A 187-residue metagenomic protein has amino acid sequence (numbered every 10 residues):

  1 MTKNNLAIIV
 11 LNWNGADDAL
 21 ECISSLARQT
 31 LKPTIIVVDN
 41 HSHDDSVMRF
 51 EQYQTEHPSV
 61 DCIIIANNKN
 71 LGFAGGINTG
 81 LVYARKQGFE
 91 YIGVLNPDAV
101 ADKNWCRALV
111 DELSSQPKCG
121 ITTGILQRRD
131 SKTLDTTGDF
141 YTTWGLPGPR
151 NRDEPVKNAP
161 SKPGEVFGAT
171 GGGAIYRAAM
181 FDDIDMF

Functional and structural regions predicted by a protein language model:
N5-A7, T34: Cell-envelope/extracellular polymer assembly enzymes that use nucleotide-activated donors
I23-S24, V47-M48, N78, K103-S114: Short alpha-helix within the catalytic core of nucleotide-sugar-dependent glycosyltransferases
S24-P33: Short, acidic, metal-binding catalytic loop of nucleotide-sugar glycosyltransferases
S25, D39-M48, K69: A conserved acidic beta->alpha catalytic loop
E51-Q87: Conserved donor nucleotide-binding strand/loop of the catalytic core
F89-V100: Short beta-strand-to-loop acidic/aromatic patch adjacent to the donor-nucleotide binding site
V100-T136, F140-Y141: Conserved donor NDP-sugar-binding/catalytic core segment of glycosyltransferases
T133, E154-A179: A recurrent flexible, glycine/aromatic-enriched loop bordering the glycosyltransferase active site that acts as
